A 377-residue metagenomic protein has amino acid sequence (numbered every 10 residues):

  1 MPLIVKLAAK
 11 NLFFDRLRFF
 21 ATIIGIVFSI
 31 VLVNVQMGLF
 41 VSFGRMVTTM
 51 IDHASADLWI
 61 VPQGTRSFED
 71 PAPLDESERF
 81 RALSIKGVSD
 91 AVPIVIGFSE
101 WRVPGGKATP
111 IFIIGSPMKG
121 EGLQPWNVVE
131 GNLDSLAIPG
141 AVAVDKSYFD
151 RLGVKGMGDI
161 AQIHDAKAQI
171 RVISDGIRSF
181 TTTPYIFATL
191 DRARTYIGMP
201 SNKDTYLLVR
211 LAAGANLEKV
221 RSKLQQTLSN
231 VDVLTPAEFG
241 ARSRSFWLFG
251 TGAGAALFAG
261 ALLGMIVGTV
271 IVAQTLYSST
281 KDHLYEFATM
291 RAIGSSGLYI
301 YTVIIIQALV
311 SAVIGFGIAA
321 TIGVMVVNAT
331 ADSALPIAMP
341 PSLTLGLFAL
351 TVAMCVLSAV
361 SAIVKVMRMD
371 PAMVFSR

Functional and structural regions predicted by a protein language model:
M1-V31, G44, T49, R244 (+2 more regions): N-terminal Sec/SRP start-transfer signal
V27, V31-F112, E130-N132, S222-Q226 (+1 more regions): Hydrophobic, regular-secondary-structure patches
L39, V220-T269, S279-L284, M290 (+2 more regions): Peri-transmembrane interface segments
L58, F149, S174-I177, S201-D232: A short beta-strand structural signal in non-transmembrane regions
I94-G97, P104-P117, N127-R192: Hydrophobic secondary-structure segments that place a key small or acidic residue at a functional site
G264, Y277, Y285-T330, G346 (+3 more regions): Transmembrane alpha-helical interface segments in multi-pass membrane proteins
V324-L347, V374-S376: Short juxtamembrane loops and helix-capping segments at transmembrane helix boundaries of multi-pass membrane proteins
L343-R377: C-terminal membrane-exit region of the final transmembrane helix in multipass inner-membrane proteins
